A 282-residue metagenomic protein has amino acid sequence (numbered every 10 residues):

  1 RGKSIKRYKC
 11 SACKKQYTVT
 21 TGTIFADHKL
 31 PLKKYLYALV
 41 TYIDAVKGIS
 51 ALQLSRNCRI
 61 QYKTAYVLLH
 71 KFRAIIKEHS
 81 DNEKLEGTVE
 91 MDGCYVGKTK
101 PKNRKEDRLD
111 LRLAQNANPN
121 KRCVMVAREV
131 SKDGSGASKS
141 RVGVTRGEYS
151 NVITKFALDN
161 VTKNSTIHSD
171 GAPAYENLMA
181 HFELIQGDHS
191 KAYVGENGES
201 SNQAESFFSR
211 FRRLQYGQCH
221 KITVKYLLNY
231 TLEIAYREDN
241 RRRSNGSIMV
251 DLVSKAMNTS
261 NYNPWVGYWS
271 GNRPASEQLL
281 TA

Functional and structural regions predicted by a protein language model:
R1-A282: Residue-level recognition of single "structural anchor" positions that define or cap local secondary structure
